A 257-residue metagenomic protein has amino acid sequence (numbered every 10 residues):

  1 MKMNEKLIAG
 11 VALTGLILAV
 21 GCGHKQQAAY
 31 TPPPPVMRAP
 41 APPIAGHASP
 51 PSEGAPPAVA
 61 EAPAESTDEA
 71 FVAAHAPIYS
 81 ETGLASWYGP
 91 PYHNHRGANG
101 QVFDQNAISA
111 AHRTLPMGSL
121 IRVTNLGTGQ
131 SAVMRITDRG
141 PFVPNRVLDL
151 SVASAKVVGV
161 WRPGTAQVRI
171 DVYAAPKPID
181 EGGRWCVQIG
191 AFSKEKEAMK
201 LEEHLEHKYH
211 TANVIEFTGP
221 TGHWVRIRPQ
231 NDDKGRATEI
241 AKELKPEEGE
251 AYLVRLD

Functional and structural regions predicted by a protein language model:
K2-G10, C22-C186, A191-E203, K242-E243 (+2 more regions): Secreted/periplasmic proteins
I17-G21: C-terminal motif of bacterial Sec signal peptides marking the signal peptidase cleavage site
S193-D257: Extracytoplasmic
